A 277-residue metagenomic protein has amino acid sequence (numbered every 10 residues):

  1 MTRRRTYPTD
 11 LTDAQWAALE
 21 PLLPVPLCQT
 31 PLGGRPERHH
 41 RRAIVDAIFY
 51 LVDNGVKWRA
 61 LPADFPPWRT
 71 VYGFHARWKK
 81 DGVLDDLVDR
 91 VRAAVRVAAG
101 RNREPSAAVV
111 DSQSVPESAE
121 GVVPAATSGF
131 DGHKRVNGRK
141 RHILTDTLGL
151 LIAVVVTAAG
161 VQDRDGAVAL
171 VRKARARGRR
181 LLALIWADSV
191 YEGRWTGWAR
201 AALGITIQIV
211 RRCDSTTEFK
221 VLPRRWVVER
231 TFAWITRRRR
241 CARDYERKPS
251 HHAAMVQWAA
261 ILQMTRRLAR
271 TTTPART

Functional and structural regions predicted by a protein language model:
M1-T277: Short alpha-helical elements
